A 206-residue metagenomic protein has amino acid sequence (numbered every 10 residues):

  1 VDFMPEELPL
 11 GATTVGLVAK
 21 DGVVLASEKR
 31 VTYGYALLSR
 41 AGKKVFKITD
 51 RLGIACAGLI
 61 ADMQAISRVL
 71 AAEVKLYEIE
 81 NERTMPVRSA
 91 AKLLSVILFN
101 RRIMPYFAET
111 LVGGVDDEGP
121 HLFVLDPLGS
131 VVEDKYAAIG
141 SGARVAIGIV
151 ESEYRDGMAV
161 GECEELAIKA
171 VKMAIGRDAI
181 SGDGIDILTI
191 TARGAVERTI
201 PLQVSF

Functional and structural regions predicted by a protein language model:
V1-F206: Long, low-complexity N-terminal extensions
